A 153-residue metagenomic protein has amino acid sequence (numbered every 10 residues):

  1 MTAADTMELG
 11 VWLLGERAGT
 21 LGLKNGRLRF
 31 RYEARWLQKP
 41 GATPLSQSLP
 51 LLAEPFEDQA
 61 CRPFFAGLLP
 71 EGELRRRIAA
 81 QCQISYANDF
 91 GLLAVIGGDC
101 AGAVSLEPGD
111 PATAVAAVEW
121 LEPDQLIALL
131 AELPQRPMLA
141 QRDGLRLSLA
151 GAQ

Functional and structural regions predicted by a protein language model:
M1-Q153: Phosphate/dinucleotide-binding and metal-coordinating scaffold of catalytic cores in nucleotide-dependent enzymes
